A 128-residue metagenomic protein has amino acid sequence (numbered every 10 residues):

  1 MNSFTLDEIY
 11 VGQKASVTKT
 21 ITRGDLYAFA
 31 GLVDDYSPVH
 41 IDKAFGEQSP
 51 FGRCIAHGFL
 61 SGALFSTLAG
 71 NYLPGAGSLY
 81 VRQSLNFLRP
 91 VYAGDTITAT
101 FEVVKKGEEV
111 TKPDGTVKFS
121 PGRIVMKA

Functional and structural regions predicted by a protein language model:
M1-C54: Catalytic strand-loop segment that frames the active site of acyl-thioester-processing enzymes
M1-V11, V91-A128: HotDog/MaoC-like acyl-thioester-processing domains
V11-Q13, V17, D25, D35 (+3 more regions): A generic structural signal for short beta-strands and their flanking turns/coil linkers
A28, F45, V81, V110-T111: Sparse recognition of residues in long alpha-helices and their boundaries
G31-D34, T67-G70, G107, G115 (+1 more regions): Glycine-centered flexibility motif
I41, S66-Y72, D114, M126-A128: A broadly tuned preference for mixed-charge, low-complexity surface segments
E47-A56, L60-K105: Hydrophobic beta-strand-centered segment that forms part of the acyl-chain substrate-binding groove
